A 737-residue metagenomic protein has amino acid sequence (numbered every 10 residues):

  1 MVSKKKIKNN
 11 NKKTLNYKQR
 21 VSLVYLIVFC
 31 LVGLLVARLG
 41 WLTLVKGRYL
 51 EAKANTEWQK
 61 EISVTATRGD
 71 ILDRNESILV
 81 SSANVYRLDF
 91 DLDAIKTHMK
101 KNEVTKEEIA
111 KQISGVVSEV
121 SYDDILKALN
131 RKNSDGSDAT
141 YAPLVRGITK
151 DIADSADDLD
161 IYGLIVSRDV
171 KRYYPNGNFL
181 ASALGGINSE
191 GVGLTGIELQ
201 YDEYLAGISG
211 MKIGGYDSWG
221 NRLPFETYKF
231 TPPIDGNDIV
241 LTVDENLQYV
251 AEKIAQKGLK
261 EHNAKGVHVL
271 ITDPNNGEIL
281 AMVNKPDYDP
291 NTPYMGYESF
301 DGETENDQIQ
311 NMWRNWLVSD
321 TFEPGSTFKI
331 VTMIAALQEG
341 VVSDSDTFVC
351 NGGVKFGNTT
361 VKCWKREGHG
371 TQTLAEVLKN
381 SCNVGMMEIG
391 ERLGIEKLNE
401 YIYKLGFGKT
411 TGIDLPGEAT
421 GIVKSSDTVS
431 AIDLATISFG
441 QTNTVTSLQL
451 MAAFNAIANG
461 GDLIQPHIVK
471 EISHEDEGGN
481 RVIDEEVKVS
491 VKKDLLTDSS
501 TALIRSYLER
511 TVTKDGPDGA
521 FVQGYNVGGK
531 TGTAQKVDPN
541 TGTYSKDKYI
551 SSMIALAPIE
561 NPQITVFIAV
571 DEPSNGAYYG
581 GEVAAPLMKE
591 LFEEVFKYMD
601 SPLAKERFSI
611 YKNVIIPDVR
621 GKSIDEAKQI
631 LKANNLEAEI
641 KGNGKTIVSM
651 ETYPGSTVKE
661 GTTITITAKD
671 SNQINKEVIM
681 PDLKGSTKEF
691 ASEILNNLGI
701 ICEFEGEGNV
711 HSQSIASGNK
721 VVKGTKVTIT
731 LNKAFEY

Functional and structural regions predicted by a protein language model:
M1-Y297, T321, E396-G408, A520-Q523 (+7 more regions): Periplasmic/cell-envelope proteins involved in peptidoglycan metabolism and beta-lactam response
V2-K4, V80, Y86, D217-R222 (+3 more regions): Beta-lactam-recognizing serine transpeptidase/beta-lactamase-like catalytic domain environment
S63, D70, T231, V269-L270 (+7 more regions): Replace "in large, NTP-powered and nucleic-acid-processing enzymes" with "in large, NTP-powered factors and other
V64-T67, R74, S82-V85, A139 (+23 more regions): Extracytoplasmic
A66, K100-E107, R146-K150, G191-T195 (+15 more regions): Soluble non-cytosolic domains of exported or imported proteins
I125-N133, A264-N276, V349-N351, L415-A419 (+4 more regions): Acidic/histidine-enriched alpha-helical segments
D169, I254-A255, L317-V318, S438 (+3 more regions): Short beta-alpha junctions and helix-cap segments that line functional grooves
G524, G528, D538, I568-Y737: Ligand-recognition elements built from short beta-strands and adjacent flexible loops
